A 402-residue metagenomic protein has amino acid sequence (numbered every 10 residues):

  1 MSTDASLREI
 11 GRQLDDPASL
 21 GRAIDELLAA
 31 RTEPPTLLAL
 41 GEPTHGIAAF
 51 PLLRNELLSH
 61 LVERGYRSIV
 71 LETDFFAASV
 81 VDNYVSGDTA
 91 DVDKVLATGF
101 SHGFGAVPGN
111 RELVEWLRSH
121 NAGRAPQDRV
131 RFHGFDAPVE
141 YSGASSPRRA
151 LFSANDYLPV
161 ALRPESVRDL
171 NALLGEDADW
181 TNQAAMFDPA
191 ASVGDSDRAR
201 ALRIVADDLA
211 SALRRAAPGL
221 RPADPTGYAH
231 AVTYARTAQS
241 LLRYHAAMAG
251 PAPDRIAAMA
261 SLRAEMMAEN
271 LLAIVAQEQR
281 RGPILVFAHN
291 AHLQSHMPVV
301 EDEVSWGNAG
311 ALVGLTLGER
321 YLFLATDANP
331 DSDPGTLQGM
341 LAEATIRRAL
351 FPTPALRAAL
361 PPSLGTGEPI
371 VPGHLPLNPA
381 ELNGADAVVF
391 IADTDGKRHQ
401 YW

Functional and structural regions predicted by a protein language model:
M1-W402: Structured catalytic-domain cores with a bias toward divalent-metal coordination
